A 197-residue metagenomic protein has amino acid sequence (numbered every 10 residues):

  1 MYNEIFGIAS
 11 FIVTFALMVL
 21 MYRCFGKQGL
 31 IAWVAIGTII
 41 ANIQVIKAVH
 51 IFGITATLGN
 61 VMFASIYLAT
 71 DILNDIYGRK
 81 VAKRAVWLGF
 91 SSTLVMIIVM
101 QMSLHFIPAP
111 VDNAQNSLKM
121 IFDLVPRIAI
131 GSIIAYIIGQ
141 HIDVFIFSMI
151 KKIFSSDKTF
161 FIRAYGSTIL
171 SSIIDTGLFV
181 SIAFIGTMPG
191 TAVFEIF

Functional and structural regions predicted by a protein language model:
M1-L73, K80: Hydrophobic transmembrane alpha-helices
I8-A9, I31-A32, V61-A64, V86 (+3 more regions): Hydrophobic alpha-helical transmembrane segments
I39, G89-F90, I133, I137 (+2 more regions): Transmembrane helix-bundle signature of multi-pass membrane transporters/permeases
I43-G53, I76, I98-V111: Transmembrane alpha-helix boundary signature
W87, S91-V111, S132, Y136-Q140: Transmembrane alpha-helix/helix-exit interface in multi-pass inner-membrane proteins
M102-R127: Membrane-interface interhelical connector segments
I150-I162: Membrane interface segments of multi-pass transport proteins and intramembrane proteases
F179-F197: Extracellular/periplasmic helix-loop-helix junctions in multi-pass membrane proteins
